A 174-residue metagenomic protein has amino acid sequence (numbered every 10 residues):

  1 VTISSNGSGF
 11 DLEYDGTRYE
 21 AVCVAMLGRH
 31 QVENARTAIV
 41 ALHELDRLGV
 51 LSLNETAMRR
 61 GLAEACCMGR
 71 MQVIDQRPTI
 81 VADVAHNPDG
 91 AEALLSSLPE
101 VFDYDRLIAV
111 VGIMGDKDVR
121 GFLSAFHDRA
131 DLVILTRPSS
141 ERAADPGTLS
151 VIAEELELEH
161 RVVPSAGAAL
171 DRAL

Functional and structural regions predicted by a protein language model:
V1-I3: A conserved short coil-to-beta-strand element within the FAD-binding core of flavoproteins
S5-G9, T79-A82, P88, R120-L174: C-terminal helical cap/extension that packs against the catalytic core of soluble nucleotide-cofactor enzymes
N6-L132: Nucleotide phosphate-binding/pyrophosphate-handling subdomain across enzymes that bind or process nucleotide phosphates
